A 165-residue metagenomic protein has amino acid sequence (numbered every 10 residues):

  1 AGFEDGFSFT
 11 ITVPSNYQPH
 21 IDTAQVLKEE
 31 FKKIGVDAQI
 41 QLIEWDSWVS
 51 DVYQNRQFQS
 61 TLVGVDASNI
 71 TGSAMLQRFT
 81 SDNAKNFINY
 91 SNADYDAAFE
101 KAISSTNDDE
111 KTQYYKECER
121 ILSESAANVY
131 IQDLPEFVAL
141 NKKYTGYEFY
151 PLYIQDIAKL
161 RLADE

Functional and structural regions predicted by a protein language model:
A1-A67, E136: Ligand/substrate-recognition segments at binding pockets and active sites
A1-N16, S60-G64, T106-K142: Bilobed periplasmic-binding protein-like "clamshell/Venus-flytrap" ligand-binding domains
G2-G6, V52-Q57, Q77-S104, D133-E165: Short, solvent-exposed loop/beta-turn-alpha elements that line the ligand-binding surface or hinge of extracytoplasmic
D22-K33, S50, A93-E100, D109-R120: Solvent-exposed, polar/charged alpha-helical surfaces in well-ordered, non-transmembrane soluble domains, broadly
V65-N69, I88-S91: A glycine-rich, aromatic-flanked flexible loop/lid motif
N69, K85, S105, E119-R120: Alpha-helical interaction segments
T71-A74: Short beta-strand-centered segments that line the small-molecule binding cleft or hinge of alpha/beta clamshell
